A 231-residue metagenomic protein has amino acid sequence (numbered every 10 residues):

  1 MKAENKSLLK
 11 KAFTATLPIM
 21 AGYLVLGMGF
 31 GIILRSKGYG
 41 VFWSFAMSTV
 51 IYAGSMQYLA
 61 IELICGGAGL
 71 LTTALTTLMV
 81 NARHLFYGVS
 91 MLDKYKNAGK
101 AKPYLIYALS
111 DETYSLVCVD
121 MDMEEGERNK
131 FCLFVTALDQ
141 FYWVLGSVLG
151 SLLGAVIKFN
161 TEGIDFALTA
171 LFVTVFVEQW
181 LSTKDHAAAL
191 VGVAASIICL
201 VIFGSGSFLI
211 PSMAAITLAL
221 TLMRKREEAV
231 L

Functional and structural regions predicted by a protein language model:
M1-A12, E125-E127, R224-L231: Intrinsically disordered, low-complexity non-transmembrane regions of multi-pass membrane transporters
A3, K11-I106, V119-D120, Y142 (+1 more regions): Pore-lining transmembrane helices
M28-I32, L59, L116, V148 (+4 more regions): Alpha-helical transmembrane segments of multipass membrane proteins
T49, E62, S90, K94 (+7 more regions): Membrane-interface helix caps of multi-pass small-molecule transporters
S55-M56, M79-F86, L171-V177, S196-I198 (+1 more regions): Alpha-helical transmembrane segments and their membrane-interface exit regions
L75-D165: Helix-loop-helix junctions within the multi-pass membrane cores of secondary transporters/permeases
L85-K94, C118-D122, T174-L181, A219-L231: C-terminal ends of transmembrane helices
N129-P211: Membrane-embedded alpha-helical modules
